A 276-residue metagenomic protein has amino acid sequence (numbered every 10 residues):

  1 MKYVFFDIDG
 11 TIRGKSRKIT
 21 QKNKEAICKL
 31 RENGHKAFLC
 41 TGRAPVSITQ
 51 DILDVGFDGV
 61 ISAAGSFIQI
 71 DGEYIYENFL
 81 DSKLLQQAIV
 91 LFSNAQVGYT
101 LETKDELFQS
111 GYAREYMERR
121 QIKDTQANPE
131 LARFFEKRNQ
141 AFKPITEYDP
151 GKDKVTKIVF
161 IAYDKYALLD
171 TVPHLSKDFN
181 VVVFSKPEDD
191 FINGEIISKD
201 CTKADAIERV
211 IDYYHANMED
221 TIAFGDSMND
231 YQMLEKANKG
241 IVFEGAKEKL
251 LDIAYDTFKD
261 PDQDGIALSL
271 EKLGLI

Functional and structural regions predicted by a protein language model:
M1-Y3, D7, T20, N193-I276: Mg2+-dependent phosphoryl-transfer enzymes with acidic/Ser/Thr/Gly-rich catalytic loops
K15-T125: Active-site phosphate-binding/coordination module
N23, I48-I52, T171, L250 (+1 more regions): Hydrophobic packing residues within well-ordered alpha-helices of enzyme cores
V55-G56, A64, A95, L175-D178 (+2 more regions): Short, structured coil segments at secondary-structure junctions
F57-G65, Q121, N180-F184, G240-G245 (+1 more regions): Short hydrophobic/aromatic-enriched beta-strand-loop microsegments
E106-I222: Conserved acidic, metal-coordinating active-site core of Asp-based, Mg2+-dependent phosphoryl-transfer enzymes
